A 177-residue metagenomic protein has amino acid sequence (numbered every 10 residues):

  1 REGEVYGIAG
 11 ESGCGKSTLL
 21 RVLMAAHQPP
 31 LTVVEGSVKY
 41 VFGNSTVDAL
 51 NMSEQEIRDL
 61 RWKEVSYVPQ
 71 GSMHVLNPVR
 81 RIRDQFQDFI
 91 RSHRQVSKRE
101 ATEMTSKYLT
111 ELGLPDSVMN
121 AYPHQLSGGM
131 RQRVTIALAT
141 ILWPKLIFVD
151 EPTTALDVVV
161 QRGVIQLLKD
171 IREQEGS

Functional and structural regions predicted by a protein language model:
A9-E11: The feature captures the beta-strand-to-loop junction immediately N-terminal to the Walker
V41, R99-S117, K169: Conserved ABC ATPase "signature" region
N44-S66, D84, S92: ABC ATPase NBD coupling module
Y122-L126, M130: Conserved ABC ATPase signature
I141-K145: A short, proline-enriched helix->beta-strand linker immediately N-terminal to the Walker B motif in ABC-type P-loop
I147-D150: Catalytic Walker B motif of ABC-type/P-loop ATPase nucleotide-binding domains
R162-G176: Helical segment within the ABC ATPase nucleotide-binding domain
